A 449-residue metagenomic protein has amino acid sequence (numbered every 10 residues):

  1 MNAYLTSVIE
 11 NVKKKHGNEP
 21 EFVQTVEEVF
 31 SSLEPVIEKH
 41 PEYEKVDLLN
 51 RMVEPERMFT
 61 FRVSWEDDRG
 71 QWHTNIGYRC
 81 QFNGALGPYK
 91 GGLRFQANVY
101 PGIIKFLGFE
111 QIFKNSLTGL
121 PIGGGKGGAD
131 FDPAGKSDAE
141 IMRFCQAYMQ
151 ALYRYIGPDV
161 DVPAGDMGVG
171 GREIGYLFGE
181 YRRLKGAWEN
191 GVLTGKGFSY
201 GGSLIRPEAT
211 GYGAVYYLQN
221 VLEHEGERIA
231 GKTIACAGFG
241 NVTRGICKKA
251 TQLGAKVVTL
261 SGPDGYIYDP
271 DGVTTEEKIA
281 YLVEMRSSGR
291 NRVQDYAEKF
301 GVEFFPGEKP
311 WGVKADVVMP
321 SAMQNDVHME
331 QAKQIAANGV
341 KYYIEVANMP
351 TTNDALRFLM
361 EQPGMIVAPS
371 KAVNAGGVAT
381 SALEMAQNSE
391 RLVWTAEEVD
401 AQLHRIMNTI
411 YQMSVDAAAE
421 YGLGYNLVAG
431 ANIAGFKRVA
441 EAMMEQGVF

Functional and structural regions predicted by a protein language model:
N2-T25, V221, A336-F449: Adenosine-phosphate binding glycine-rich loop
P20-V23, K39-V46, G119, I156-G165 (+4 more regions): Flexible, glycine/charged-enriched surface loops at secondary-structure junctions
E42-Q71: Structured beta-strand/loop patches that form or line metal/cofactor-binding pockets in enzymes
Q71-I112: N-terminal cap/recognition module
Q96, N115-A230: Glycine/serine-rich phosphate-binding loop and adjoining beta1-alpha1 elements at the start of nucleotide-handling
G197, G202-G312: Glycine-rich phosphate/diphosphate-binding loop of Rossmann-like nucleotide-binding domains
G265-V367, A372: Rossmann-like adenosine-cofactor binding region
